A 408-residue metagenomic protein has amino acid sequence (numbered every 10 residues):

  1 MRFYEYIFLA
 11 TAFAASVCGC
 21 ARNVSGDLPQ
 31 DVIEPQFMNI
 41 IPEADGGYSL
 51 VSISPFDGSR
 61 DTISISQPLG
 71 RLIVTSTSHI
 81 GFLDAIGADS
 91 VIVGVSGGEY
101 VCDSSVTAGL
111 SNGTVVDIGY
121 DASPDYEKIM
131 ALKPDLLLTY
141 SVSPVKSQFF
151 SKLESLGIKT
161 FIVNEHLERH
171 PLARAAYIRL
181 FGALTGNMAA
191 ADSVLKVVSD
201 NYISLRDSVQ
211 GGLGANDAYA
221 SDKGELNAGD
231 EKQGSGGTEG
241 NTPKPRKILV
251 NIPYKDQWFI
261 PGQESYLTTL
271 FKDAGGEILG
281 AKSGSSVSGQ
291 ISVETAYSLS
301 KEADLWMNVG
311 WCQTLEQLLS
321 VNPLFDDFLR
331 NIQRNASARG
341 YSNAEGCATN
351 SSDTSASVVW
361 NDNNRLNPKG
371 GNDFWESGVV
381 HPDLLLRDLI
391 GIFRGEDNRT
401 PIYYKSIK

Functional and structural regions predicted by a protein language model:
M1-D27: Bacterial Sec-dependent N-terminal signal peptides
G19-L69, D397-K408: N-terminal hydrophobic or amphipathic helices and topogenic motifs
V51-D57, I65-M130, L136-S143: A short, structured surface patch at a secondary-structure boundary
I73-V74, I92-V95, L137-Y140, T160-V163 (+4 more regions): Structural recognition of the beta-strand scaffold that forms the well-ordered cores of secreted hydrolase catalytic
T114, D135-L138, S143-D222, D230 (+5 more regions): Extracytoplasmic substrate-binding proteins
D207-G211, P243-S320: Flexible, glycine-rich surface segments
V287-T295, S300, M307-G340, G346-G391 (+1 more regions): C-terminal soluble interaction/assembly domains
